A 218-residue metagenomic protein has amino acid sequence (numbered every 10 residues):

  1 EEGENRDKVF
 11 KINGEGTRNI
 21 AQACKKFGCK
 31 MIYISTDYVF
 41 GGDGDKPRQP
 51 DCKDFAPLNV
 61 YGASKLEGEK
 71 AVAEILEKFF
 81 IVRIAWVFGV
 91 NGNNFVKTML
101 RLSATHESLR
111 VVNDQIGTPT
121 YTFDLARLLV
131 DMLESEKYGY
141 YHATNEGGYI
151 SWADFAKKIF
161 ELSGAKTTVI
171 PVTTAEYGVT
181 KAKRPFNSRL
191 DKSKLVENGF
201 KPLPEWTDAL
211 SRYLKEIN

Functional and structural regions predicted by a protein language model:
E1-I12: NAD(P)H-binding glycine-rich loop region in Rossmannoid oxidoreductase-like domains and their noncatalytic homologs
F10-T17, K65: Short alpha-helix in the Rossmann-fold core of NAD(P)-dependent oxidoreductases
T17-I20, E69, L129: Conserved internal alpha-helix within the Rossmann fold of NAD(P)-dependent oxidoreductases
R18-L58: Conserved Rossmann-fold NAD(P)-dependent oxidoreductase catalytic core, especially the SDR/UDP-sugar
P57-S64, D114, Y121: The catalytic Tyr-centered alpha-helix of NAD(P)H-dependent dehydrogenases
K70-G117, F123-D124, D131: NAD(P)-dependent short-chain dehydrogenase/reductase
L128, S135-T180, F186-N187, W206: Mid/C-terminal beta-alpha module of Rossmann-like enzyme folds, strongest in SDR-family dehydrogenases/epimerases
F186-N218: C-terminal amphipathic/interface module of NAD(P)-dependent oxidoreductases and related NAD-binding regulators
